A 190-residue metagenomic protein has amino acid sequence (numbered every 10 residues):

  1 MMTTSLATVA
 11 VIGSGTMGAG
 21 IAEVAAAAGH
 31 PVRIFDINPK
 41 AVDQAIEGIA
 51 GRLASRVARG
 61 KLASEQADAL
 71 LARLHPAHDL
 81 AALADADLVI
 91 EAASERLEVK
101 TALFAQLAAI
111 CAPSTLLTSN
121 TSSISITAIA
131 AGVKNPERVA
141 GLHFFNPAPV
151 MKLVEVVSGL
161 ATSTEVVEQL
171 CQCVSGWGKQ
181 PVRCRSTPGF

Functional and structural regions predicted by a protein language model:
M1-R52, R59: NAD(P)+-binding Rossmann beta1-loop-alpha1 motif at the extreme N-terminus of oxidoreductases
S5-T8, A86, S114: Phosphate-coordination loops involved in phosphoryl transfer and adenosine-cofactor binding
H30, V156-T187: Internal alpha-helical scaffold of NAD(P)-dependent oxidoreductase catalytic cores
R33, H75, I90, A140-L142 (+1 more regions): Hydrophobic/aromatic beta-strand patches that form the interior of the parallel beta-sheet core in alpha/beta enzyme
I34-I37, K152-S158: Short beta-alpha connecting loops at secondary-structure transitions that line or flank enzyme active sites
R56-I110: A structured beta-alpha segment of the ubiquitous adenosine-cofactor-binding alpha/beta core
A93-V154: Rossmann-like NAD(P)(H) cofactor-binding subdomain of soluble oxidoreductases
